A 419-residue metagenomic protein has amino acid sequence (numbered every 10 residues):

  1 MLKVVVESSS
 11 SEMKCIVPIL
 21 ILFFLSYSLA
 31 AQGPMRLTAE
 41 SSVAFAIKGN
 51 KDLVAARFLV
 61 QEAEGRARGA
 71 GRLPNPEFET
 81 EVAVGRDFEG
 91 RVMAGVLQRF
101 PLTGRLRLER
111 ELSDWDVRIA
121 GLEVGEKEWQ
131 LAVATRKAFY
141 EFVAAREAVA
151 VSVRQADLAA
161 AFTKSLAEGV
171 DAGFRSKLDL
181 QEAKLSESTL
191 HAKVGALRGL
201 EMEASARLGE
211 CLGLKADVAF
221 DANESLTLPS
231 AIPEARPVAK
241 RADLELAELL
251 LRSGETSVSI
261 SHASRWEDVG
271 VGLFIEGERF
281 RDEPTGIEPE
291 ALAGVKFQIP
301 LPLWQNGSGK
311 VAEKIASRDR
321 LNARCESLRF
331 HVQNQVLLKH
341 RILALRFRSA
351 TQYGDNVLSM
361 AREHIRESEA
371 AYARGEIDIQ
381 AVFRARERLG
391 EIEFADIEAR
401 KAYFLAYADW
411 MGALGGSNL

Functional and structural regions predicted by a protein language model:
L2-K3, S10-V17: Positively charged n-region of N-terminal signal peptides that target proteins for export
P18-Y27: Bacterial N-terminal signal peptides
A30-E81, R99-F100, L108, D114 (+8 more regions): Bacterial Sec-pathway N-terminal export signals of envelope proteins
L37, V124-E245, K339-R346, L389 (+1 more regions): Periplasmic alpha-helical coiled-coil/stalk elements that build and connect Gram-negative outer-membrane
S42, G49, A56, R99 (+23 more regions): Amphipathic alpha-helical coiled-coil segments and their boundaries
V54, L73-R91, R99-E128, R146 (+4 more regions): Small/polar (Gly/Ser/Thr/Ala-rich) solvent-exposed segments that form structured loops/beta-strands/short helices used
R68, G95-L97, S257-I260, G294-Q298: Outer-membrane beta-barrel architecture
K127-E128, T189-A216, M360-G416: Short segments within alpha-helical structural elements
